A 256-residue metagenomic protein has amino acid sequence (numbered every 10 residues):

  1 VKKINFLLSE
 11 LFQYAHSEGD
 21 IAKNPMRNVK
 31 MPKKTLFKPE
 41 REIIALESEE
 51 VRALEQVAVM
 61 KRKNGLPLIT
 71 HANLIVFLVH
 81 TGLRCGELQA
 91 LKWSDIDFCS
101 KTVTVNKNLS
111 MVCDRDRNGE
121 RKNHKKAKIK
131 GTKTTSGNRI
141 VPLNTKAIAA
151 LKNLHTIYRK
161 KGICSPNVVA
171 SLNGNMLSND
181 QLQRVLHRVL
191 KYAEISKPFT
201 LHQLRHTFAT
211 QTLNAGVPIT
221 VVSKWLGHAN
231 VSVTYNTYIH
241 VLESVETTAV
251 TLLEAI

Functional and structural regions predicted by a protein language model:
V1-Y14, V29, L143: Non-catalytic DNA-binding core/recognition domains of DNA-processing enzymes
K2, S17, I21-K23, R27-L91 (+3 more regions): Basic, Lys/Arg- and aromatic-enriched nucleic-acid-binding interface segment
S9-F12, H16, L242, E246: C-terminal flanking helix
N28-M31, E50, L91-T156: Conserved tyrosine-mediated DNA breakage-rejoining catalytic core shared by Y-recombinases
Q56-L68, T81, V141, T156-N167 (+3 more regions): Short, basic (Lys/Arg/His-rich) helix/loop patches that form interaction surfaces in the mid-to-C-terminal regions
A90-I96, S223-A229, I239: A short, basic/aromatic helix-end/turn motif that makes direct DNA contacts
L109, L226-T251: Catalytic-site neighborhood detector that most strongly recognizes the C-terminal catalytic loop/helix of tyrosine
